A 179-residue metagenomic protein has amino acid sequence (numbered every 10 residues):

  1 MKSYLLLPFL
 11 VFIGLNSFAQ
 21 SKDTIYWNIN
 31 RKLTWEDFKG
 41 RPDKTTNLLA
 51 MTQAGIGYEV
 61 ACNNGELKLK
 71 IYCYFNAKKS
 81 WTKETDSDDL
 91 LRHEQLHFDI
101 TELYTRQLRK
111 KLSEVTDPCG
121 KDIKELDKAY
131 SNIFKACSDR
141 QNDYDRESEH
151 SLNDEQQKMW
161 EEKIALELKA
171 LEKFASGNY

Functional and structural regions predicted by a protein language model:
M1-T24: Bacterial Sec-dependent N-terminal signal peptides
F9, I13, W81-K83, F98 (+2 more regions): Residues in flexible loops and secondary-structure boundaries
L10, N47, S87-D88: Generic secretory/membrane-interface signal
A19-Q20, R92, L96, K128: Structured catalytic/translocation cores of nucleotide/phosphate-coupled proteins
S21-K68, F75-A77, P118-Y179: Metalloprotease/metallohydrolase-associated module, dominated by Zn2+-dependent proteases
Y74, W81-R109: Mid-length scaffold segments of soluble, non-membrane domains
E114: Substrate-binding clefts and substrate-entry loops adjacent to catalytic sites of polymer-processing enzymes acting on
